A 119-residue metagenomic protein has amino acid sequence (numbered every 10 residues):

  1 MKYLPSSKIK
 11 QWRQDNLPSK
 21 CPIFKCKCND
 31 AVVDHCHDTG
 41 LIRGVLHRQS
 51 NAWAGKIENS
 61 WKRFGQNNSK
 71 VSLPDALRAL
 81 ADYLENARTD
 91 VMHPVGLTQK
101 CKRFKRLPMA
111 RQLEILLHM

Functional and structural regions predicted by a protein language model:
M1-P5: Polybasic, low-complexity association/targeting segments
S6, Q14-S60: Histidine-centered nuclease catalytic patch
D38-L41, A54-G96: Polybasic, low-complexity binding patches
H93-M119: Basic helix-extension-helix modules of the SAP/HeH family
